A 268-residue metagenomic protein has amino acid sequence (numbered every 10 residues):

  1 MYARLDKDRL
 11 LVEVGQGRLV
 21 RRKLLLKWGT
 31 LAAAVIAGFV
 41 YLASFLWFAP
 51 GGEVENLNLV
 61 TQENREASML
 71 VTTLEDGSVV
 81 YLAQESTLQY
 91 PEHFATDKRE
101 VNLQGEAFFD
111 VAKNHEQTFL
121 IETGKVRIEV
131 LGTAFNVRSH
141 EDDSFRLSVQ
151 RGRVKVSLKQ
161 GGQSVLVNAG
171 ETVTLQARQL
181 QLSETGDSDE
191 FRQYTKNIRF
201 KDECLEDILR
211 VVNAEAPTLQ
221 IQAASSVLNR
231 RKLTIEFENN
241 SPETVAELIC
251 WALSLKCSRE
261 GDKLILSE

Functional and structural regions predicted by a protein language model:
M1, L31-A33: Intrinsically disordered Ser/Thr phosphorylation hotspots
M1-E13: A short, acidic loop/turn at secondary-structure junctions
V12-G17, R22-L31, G38-E268: A residue-level detector for the "anchor" residue at the start of short, highly conserved motifs
